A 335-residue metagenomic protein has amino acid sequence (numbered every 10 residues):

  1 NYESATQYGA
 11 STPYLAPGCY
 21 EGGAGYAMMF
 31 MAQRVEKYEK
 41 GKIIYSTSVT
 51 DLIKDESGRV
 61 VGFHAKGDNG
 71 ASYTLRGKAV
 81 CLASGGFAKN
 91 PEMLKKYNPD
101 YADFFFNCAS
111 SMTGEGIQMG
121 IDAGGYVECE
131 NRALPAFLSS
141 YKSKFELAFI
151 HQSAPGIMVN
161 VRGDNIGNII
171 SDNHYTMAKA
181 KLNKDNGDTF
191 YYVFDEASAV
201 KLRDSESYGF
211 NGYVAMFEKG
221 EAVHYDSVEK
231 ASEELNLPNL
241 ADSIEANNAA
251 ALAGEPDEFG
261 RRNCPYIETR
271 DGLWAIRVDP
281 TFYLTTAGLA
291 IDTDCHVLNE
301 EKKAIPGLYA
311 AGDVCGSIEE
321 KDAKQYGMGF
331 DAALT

Functional and structural regions predicted by a protein language model:
N1-A71, P91-E92, A251-R270: Conserved redox-cofactor binding core of oxidoreductases
N1-Y8, H224-K230, E234-D242, A246: Rossmann-like flavin
D51, N239-I318, D322: A glycine-rich dinucleotide-binding beta-alpha-beta segment and adjacent secondary-structure elements that constitute
K54, K66, V159-N160, I291 (+1 more regions): Hydrophobic alpha-helical segments, especially N-terminal targeting/anchoring helices
D68-S139, C295, F330: Glycine-rich loop(s) and the adjacent beta-strand/alpha-helix scaffold that form part
A109, H151-S153, Y283-T285: Short, small/polar residue-rich loop motifs at catalytic or cofactor-binding pockets
T113, I117-M119, Y126-L235: An anion/pyrophosphate-binding glycine-rich loop and adjacent beta-alpha core in soluble alpha-beta enzymes
P135-S140, H174-M177, T281-T286, V314-D331: Glycine-rich phosphate/pyrophosphate-binding beta-alpha loops
